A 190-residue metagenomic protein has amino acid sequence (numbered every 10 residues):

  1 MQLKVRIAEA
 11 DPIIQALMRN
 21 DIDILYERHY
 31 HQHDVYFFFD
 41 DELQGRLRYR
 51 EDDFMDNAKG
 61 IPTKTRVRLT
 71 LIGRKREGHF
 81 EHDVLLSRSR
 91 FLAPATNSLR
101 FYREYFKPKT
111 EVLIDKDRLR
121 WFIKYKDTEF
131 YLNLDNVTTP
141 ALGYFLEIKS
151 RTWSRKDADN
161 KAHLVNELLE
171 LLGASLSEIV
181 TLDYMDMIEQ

Functional and structural regions predicted by a protein language model:
M1-D127, A174-Q190: N-terminal strand-loop-strand beta-hairpin
D21-D23, K107, L134, N160 (+1 more regions): Residue-level detector of functional hotspots within protein domains
D34, F145, A162-N166: Hydrophobic, well-ordered secondary-structure segments
H79-V84, G143-F145, D157-D159: A short, polar/proline- and glycine-enriched secondary-structure boundary/capping micro-motif
L92-T96, V112-D115, L142, R155 (+2 more regions): Short, amphipathic alpha-helical segments
V112-T152: Conserved, surface-exposed functional patches that form binding/active-site neighborhoods
T152-D183: Mixed-charge, glycine-accented linear interaction segment located at domain edges/termini
